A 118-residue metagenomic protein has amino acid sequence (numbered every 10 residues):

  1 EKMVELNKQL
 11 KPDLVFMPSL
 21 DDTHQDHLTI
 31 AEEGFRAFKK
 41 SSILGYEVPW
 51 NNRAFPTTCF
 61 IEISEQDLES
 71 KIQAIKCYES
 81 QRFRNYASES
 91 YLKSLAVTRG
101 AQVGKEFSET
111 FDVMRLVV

Functional and structural regions predicted by a protein language model:
E1, T29-E32, T58-F60: Short, glycine/charged-enriched secondary-structure capping and boundary segments
E1-D22, H27: Proline-aspartate-enriched helix->loop->beta-strand connector
Q9, L14, S42, V48-V118: The feature marks non-catalytic terminal segments
S19-L20, E47-P49: Histidine-centered beta-alpha loop that forms part of the nucleotide-sugar donor binding/catalytic region in diverse
Q25-A37: Short Gly/Thr/Asp-enriched flexible loops that form oxyanion-binding sites at enzyme active sites
G34-Y46: Charged, glycine-enriched surface loops/patches that mediate electrostatic binding to polyanionic ligands
